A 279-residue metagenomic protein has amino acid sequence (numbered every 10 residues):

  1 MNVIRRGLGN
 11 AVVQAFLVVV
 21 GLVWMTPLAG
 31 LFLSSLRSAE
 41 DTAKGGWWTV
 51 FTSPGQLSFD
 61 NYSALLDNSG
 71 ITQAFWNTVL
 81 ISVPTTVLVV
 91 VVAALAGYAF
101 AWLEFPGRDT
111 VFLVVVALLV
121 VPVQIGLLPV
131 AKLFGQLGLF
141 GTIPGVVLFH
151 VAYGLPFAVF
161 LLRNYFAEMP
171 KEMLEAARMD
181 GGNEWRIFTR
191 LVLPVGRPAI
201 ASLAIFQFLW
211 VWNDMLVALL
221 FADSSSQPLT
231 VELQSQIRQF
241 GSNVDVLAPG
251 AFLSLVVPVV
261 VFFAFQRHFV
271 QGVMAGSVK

Functional and structural regions predicted by a protein language model:
I4-R6, N10-K279: A structural signal for multi-pass alpha-helical bundles of membrane permease subunits that mediate small-molecule
